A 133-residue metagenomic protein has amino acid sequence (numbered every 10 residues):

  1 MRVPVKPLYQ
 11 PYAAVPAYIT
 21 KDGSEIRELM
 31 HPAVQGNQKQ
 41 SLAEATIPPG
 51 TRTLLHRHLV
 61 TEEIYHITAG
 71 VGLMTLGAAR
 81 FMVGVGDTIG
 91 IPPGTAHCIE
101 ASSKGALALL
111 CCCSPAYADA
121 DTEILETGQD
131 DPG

Functional and structural regions predicted by a protein language model:
M1-Q40, L54, I124-G133: A short, N-terminal "cap"/entry segment at the start of jelly-roll beta-barrel domains of the cupin/DSBH fold
E25, Q38-A43, T53, T61-E63 (+3 more regions): A generic structural signal for short beta-strands and their flanking turns/coil linkers
E44-A45, G105-T122: A short hydrophobic beta-strand segment most commonly corresponding to one strand of the jelly-roll/cupin
E44-P49, R57-M74, C112: Short, conserved beta-strand element in jelly-roll/cupin
L54-H56, M74-T75, I91, H97-S103: Short beta-strand His + acidic residue motifs that chelate non-heme Fe in jelly-roll/DSBH and cupin folds
V71-L73, R80, A96, A106: Structural motif
A78-G94: Short acidic-glycine-tyrosine-enriched beta hairpin
G94-T95, S114: Short, surface-exposed secondary-structure boundary micro-motifs
